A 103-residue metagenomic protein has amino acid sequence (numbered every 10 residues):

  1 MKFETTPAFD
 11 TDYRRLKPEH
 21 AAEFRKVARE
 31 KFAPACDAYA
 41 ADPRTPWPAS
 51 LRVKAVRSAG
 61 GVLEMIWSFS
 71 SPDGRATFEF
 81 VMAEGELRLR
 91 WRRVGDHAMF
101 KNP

Functional and structural regions predicted by a protein language model:
M1-G74, V81-R90, V94-P103: Basic, Lys/Arg-enriched alpha-helical interface segments
